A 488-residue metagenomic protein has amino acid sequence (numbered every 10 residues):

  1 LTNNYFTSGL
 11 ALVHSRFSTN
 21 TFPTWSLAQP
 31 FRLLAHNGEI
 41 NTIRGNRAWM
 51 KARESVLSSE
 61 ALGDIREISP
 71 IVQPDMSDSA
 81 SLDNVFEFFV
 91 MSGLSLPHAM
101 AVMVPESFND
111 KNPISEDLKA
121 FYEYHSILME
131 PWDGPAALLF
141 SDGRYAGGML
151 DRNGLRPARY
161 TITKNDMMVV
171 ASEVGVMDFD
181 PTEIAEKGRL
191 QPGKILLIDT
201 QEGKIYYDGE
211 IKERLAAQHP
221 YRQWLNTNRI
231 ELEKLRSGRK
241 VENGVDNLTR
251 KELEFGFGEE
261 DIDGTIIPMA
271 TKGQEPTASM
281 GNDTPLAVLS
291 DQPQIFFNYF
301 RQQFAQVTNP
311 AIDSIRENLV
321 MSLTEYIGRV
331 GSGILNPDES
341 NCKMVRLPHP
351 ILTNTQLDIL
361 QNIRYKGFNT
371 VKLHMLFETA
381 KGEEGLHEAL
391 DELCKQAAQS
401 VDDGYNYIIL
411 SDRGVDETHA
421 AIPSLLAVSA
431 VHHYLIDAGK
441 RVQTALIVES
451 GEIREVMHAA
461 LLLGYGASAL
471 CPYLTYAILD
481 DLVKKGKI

Functional and structural regions predicted by a protein language model:
L1-G333, D338, I363-R364: Conserved short alpha-helical segments that host acidic/polar catalytic motifs at enzyme active sites
T2-Y5, Q29, E275, D283-G439: Non-catalytic terminal/interface segments that mediate subunit docking, oligomerization, and allosteric communication
R16, V174-V176, G414, S450-R454 (+1 more regions): Acidic, glycine-rich active-site loops and adjacent beta-strand->loop/helix elements that engage anionic groups
G38, A445-V456: Glycine-rich beta-to-alpha transition loops that act as phosphate-gripper elements at the mouths of alpha/beta enzyme
D64-V72, M177-T182, Q443-V448, A477-I488: Short beta-alpha connecting loops at secondary-structure transitions that line or flank enzyme active sites
P192-K194, I198-E202, L463-I488: Active-site or pore-adjacent capping/gating segments
V371-L373, I408, T444-S450, L463 (+1 more regions): Hydrophobic faces of well-ordered beta-strands that scaffold small-molecule active sites in alpha/beta enzyme cores
E452-G466: Catalytic cores of alpha/beta
